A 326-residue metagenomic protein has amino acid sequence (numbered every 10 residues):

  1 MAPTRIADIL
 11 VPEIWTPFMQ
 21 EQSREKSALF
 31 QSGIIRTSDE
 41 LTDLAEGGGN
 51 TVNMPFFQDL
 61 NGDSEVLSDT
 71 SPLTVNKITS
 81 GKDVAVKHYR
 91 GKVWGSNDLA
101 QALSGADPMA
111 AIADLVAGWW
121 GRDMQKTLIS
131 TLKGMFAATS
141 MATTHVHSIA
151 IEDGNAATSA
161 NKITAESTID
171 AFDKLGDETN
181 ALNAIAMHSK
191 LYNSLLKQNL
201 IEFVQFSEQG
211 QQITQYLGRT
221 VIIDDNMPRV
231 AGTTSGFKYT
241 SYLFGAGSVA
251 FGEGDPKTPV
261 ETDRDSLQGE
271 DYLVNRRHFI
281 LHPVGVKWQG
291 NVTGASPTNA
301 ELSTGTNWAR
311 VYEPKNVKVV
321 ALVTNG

Functional and structural regions predicted by a protein language model:
M1-A28, S235-G326: Protruding loop/beta-arch "assembly-hinge" segments enriched in small, turn-prone residues
M1-A85, N180, T306-G326: N-terminal "assembly arms/tails" that initiate or stabilize quaternary assembly in self-assembling proteins
I34-L41, I169-A171, P256-T258: Short alpha-helical segments and helix-capping/turn motifs at coil-helix boundaries
M54, S80-M141, D177-A186, T258-G285: Long, contiguous amphipathic alpha-helices that act as assembly "spine/axial" helices in icosahedral shell and virion
G62-E65, S104, S194-K197, F203-V204 (+3 more regions): Short helix/loop capping segments that flank catalytic or ligand/cofactor-binding pockets
L99-K174, A300-P314, T324-N325: Alpha-helical scaffold segments that mediate packing/assembly in large oligomeric complexes
A138-L217: Extended, solvent-exposed, turn-rich assembly/linker loops in the middle of proteins
G210, Q215-V230, G236: Short Gly/Thr-rich strand-loop-strand
